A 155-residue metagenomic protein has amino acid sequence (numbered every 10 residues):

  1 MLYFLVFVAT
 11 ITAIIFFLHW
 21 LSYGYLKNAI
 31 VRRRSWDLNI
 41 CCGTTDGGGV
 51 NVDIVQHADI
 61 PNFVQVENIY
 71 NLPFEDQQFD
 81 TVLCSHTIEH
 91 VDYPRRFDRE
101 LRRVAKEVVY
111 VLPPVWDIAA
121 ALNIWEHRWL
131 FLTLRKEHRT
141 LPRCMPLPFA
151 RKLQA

Functional and structural regions predicted by a protein language model:
M1-N28: N-terminal membrane-anchoring alpha-helices
L5-V8, E75, D80, L132 (+1 more regions): Compositionally biased, low-structure terminal segments
N28-I30, R34-W36, C41, V55 (+1 more regions): Core dinuclear metal-dependent hydrolase active-site scaffold
S35-D117: Conserved SAM-binding loop
R95-A155: S-adenosyl-L-methionine-dependent methyltransferase catalytic module, highlighting the catalytic core
